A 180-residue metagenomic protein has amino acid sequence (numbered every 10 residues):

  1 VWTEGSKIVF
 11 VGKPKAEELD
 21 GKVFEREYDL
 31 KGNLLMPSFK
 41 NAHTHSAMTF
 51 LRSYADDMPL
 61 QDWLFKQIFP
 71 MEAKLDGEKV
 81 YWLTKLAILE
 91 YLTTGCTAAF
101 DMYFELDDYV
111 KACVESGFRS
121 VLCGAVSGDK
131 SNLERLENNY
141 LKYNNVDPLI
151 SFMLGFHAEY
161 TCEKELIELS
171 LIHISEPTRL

Functional and structural regions predicted by a protein language model:
V1, S6, G32, H43 (+3 more regions): Divalent metal-coordination and catalytic microenvironments
V1-M36: Histidine-rich, glycine-flanked metal-binding segment
L19, Y143-P148, S175: Short helix-capping segments at alpha-helix termini
S38-T49, R179: Histidine-centered catalytic micro-motifs
R52-G117, E137-V146: Alpha-helical scaffold segments that flank or form the walls of functional sites
R119-V121, L149-G155: Structural preference for beta-strand elements that scaffold enzyme active sites
G155-E168: Active-site glycine- and acidic-residue-rich loops that bind and position anionic ligands or nucleotide-like cofactors
I172-L180: Residue-level detector of conserved catalytic or cofactor/ligand-binding positions in enzyme active sites
